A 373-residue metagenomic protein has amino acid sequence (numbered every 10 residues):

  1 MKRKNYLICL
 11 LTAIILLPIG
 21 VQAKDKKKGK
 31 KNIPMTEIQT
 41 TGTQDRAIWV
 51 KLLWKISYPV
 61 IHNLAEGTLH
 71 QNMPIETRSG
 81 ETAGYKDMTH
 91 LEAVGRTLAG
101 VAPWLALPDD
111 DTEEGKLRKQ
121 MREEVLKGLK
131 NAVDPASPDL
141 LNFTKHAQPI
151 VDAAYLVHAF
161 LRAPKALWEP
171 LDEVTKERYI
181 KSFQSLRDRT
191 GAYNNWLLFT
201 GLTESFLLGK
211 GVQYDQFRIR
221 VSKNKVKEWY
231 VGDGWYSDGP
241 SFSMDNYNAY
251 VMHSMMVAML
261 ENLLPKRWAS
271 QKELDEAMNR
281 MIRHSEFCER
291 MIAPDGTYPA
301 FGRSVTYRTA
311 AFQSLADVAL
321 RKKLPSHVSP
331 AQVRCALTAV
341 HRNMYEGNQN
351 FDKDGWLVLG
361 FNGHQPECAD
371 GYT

Functional and structural regions predicted by a protein language model:
M1-G29: Bacterial Sec-dependent N-terminal signal peptides
K26-E92, A99, E123-G128: Low-complexity, Ser/Thr/Pro/Gly-enriched N-terminal "stalk/linker" regions
E66-H70, D110, A192, P294-Y298 (+3 more regions): Intrinsically disordered or highly flexible coil/loop and linker segments, enriched in small and charged/polar residues
T77-E81, S137-P138, F361-H364: Glycine/charged-rich beta-loop-alpha catalytic/anionic-binding loops adjacent to active sites
H90-L91, V101-L105, E114, R118-A316 (+1 more regions): Aromatic-lined, polymer-binding surfaces characteristic of secreted/periplasmic polysaccharide-degrading enzymes
A99, P103-P108, T373: Beta-sandwich/jelly-roll carbohydrate-recognition scaffolds of carbohydrate-active enzymes
V318-T373: Extended polysaccharide-engagement surfaces of secreted carbohydrate-active enzymes
